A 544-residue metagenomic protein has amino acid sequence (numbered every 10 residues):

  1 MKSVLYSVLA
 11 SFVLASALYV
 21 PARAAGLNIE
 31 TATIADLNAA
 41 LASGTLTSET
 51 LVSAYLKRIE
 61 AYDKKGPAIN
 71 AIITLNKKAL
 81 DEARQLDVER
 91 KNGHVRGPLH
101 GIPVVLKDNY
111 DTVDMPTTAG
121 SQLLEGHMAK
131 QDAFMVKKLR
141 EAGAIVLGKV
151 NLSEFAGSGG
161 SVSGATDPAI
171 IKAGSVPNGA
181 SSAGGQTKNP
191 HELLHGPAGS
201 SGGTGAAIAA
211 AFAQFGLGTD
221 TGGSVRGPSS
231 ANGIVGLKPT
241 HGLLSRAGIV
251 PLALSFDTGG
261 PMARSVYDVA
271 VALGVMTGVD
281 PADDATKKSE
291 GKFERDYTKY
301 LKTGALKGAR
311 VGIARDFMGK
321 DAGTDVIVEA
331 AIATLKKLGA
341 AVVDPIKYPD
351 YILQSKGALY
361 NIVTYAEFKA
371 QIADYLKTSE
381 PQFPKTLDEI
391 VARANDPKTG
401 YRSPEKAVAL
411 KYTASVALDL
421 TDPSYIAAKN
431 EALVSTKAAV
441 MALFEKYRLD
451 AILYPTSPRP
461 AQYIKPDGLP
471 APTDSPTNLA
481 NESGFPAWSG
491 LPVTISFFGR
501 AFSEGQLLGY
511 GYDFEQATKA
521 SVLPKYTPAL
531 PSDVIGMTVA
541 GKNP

Functional and structural regions predicted by a protein language model:
S7-A17: Bacterial N-terminal signal peptides
L18-A24: Sec/Tat signal peptide C-region and signal peptidase I cleavage site
A25-G126, L152-G159, K288-S289, Y297 (+4 more regions): Short, well-ordered alpha-helical
E30, Y110, P116, F256-T258 (+1 more regions): Gly/Ser-rich, acidic/histidine-flanked active-site/gating loops
G44, G101, E141, A213 (+1 more regions): Glycine-rich, small-residue loops and helix-cap segments that act as flexible hinges at active-site edges
A61, E141, A209-R315, E329-K336 (+2 more regions): Structural helix-boundary/capping segments
L99-G259, D284-K287, G312-A314, I452-L469 (+1 more regions): Short glycine/serine-rich loop/turn segments
H100-A119, Y300-G312, V363-T436, M441 (+2 more regions): Short helix-loop capping/hinge segments that flank enzyme active sites or metal/cofactor-binding pockets
